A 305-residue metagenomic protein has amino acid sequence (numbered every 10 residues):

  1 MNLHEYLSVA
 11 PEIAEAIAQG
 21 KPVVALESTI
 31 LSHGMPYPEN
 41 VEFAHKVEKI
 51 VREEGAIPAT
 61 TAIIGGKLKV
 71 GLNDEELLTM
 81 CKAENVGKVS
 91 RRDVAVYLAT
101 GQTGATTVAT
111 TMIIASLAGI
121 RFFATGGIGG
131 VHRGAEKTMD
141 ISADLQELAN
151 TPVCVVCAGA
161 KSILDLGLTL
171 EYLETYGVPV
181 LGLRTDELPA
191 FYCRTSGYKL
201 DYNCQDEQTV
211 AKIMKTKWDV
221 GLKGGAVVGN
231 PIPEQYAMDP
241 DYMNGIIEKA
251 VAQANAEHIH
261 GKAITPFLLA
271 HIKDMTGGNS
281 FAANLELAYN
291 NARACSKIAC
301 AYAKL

Functional and structural regions predicted by a protein language model:
M1-E53, L117: N-terminal glycine-/serine-/threonine-rich phosphate-binding loop
E15-A18, V23-V24, I114-L117, F122-A124 (+4 more regions): Solvent-exposed alpha-helices and their adjacent loops that cap or buttress functional pockets in soluble metabolic
V24-L26, P58-I63, G104, F122-G127 (+5 more regions): General beta-strand structural signal in soluble alpha/beta enzymes
S28, H33-M35, V41-L98, D219-Q235: Glycine-rich nucleotide/cofactor/substrate-binding loop typically near the N-terminus or early in the first domain
N73-P152: Divalent-metal (Mg2+/Mn2+/Ca2+)-assisted nucleotide/phosphate chemistry catalytic cores
A105-T107, E136-A149, V153-E174, Q208-K212: Active-site glycine-rich loop that binds ribose-phosphate moieties when present
R194-D219: Anionic-ligand binding region
G224-N290: A C-terminal functional module that forms or caps the active site or interfaces directly with catalytic machinery
